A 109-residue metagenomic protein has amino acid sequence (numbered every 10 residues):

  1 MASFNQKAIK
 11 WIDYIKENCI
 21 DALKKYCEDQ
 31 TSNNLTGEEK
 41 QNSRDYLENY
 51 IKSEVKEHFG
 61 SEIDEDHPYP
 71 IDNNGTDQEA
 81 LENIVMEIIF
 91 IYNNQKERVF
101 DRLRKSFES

Functional and structural regions predicted by a protein language model:
M1-N34: Short terminal alpha-helical segments
A2-F4, L103-S109: Short acidic DE-rich linear segments
I9, E17, K25, E38-Q41 (+3 more regions): Short linear motifs centered on Gly/Pro in flexible linkers and helix caps
W11, C19-I20, H58-F59, Y69 (+1 more regions): Short, aromatic- and cysteine-enriched interfacial helices/patches that mediate contacts at lipid membranes
I15, Y92-V99: Long amphipathic alpha-helices with heptad-repeat character, especially coiled-coil-forming segments used
L35-I91: Acidic, low-complexity, intrinsically disordered interaction modules
H67-P68, R98-S106: Long amphipathic alpha-helical segments
